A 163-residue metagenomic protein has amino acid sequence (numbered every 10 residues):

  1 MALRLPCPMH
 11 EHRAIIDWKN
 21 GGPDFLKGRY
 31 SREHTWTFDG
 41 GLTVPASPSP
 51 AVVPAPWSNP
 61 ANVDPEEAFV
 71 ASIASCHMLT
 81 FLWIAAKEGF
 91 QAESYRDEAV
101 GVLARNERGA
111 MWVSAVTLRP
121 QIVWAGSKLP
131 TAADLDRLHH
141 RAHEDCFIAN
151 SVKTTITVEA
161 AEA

Functional and structural regions predicted by a protein language model:
A2-A71, L79-A163: Extended beta-strand/beta-hairpin segments
